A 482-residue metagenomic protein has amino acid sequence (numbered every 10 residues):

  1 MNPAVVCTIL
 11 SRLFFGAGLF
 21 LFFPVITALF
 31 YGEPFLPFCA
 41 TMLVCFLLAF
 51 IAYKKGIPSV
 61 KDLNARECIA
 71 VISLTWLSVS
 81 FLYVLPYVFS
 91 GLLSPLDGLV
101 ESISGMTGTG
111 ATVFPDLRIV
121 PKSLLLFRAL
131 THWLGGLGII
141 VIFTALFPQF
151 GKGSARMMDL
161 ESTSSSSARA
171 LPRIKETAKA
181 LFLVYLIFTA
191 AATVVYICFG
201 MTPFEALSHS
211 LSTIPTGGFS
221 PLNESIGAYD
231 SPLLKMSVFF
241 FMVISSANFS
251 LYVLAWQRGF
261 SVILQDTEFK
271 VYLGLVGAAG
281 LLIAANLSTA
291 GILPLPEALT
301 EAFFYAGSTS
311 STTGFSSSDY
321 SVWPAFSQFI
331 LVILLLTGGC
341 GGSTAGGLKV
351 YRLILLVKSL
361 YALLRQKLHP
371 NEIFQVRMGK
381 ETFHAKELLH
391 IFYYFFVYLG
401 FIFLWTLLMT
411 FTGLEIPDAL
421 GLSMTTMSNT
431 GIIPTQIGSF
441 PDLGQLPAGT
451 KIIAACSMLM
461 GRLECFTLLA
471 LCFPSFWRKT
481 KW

Functional and structural regions predicted by a protein language model:
M1-W482: Membrane-proximal intracellular helices of multi-pass ion channels
